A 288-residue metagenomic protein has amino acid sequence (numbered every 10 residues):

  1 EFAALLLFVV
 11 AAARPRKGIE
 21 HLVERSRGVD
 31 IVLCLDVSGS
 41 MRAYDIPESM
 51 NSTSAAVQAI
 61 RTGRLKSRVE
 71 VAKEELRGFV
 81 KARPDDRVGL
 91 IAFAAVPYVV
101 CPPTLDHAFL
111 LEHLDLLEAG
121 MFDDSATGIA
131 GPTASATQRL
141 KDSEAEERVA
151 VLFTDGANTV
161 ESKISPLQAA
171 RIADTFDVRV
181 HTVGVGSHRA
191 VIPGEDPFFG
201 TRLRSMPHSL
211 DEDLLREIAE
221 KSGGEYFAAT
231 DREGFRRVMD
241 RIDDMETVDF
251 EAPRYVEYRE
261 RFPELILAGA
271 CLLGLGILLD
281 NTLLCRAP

Functional and structural regions predicted by a protein language model:
E1-A56, T62-R68, K73-F79: An amphipathic, basic-hydrophobic helix/alpha-beta surface used to engage anionic, phosphate-rich ligands or surfaces
E1-R25, V248-P288: C-terminal signal-anchor/stop-transfer transmembrane helix together with its immediate cytosolic, Lys/Arg-enriched
F8, D36-S38, A72, L90-A95 (+7 more regions): DG-centered beta-turn motif at the end of beta-strands
S26-V32, V71-E74, R83-V88, Y98 (+5 more regions): Extracytoplasmic
M41, N51-I60, V96-I129, I218-K221: Short, charged loop segments at secondary-structure junctions
A43-S49, V80, P84-L117, T137-K141 (+2 more regions): Short beta-strand-loop
M121-T127, V149, G156-E217, K221: VWA/integrin I-like adhesion module and closely mimicked acidic/polar interface patches used
A229-R261: Juxtamembrane amphipathic/hinge helix adjacent to a transmembrane helix
